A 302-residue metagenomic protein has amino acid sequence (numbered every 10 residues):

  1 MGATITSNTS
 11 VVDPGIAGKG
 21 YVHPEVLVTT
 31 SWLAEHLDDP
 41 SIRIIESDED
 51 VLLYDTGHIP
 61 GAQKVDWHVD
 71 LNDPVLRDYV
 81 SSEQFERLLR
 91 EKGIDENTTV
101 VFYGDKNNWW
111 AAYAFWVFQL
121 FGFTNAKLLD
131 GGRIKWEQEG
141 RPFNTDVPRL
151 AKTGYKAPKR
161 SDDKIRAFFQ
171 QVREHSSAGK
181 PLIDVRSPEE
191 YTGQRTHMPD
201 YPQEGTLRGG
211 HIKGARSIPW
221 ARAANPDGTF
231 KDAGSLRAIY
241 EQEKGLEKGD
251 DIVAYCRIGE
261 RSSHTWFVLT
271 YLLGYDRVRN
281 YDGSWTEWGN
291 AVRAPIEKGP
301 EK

Functional and structural regions predicted by a protein language model:
A3-V22, Y79-S177, Q194-R195, G210 (+3 more regions): Thiolate-centered catalytic microenvironments shared by cysteine-dependent enzyme domains
V12-N97, R173-K244, K248-G249: Positively charged, proline/Ser/Thr-rich regional signature most characteristic of the Rhodanese/CDC25-like
V28, F123-K127, G299: Active-site-adjacent betaalpha module
L33, A62, F118, W136 (+3 more regions): Terminal peptide-recognition signature
T56, Q138, N290: Phosphate-coordinating loops and pocket residues in cytosolic domains that bind phosphorylated ligands
L71-N72, R133-W136, E190, T286-W288: Short gly/pro/ser/thr-enriched loop/turn and capping motifs at secondary-structure boundaries
V100, D250-V253: Alpha/beta-hydrolase fold nucleophile elbow
D276-K302: Extended hydrophobic/aromatic segments used for targeting, binding, or gating
